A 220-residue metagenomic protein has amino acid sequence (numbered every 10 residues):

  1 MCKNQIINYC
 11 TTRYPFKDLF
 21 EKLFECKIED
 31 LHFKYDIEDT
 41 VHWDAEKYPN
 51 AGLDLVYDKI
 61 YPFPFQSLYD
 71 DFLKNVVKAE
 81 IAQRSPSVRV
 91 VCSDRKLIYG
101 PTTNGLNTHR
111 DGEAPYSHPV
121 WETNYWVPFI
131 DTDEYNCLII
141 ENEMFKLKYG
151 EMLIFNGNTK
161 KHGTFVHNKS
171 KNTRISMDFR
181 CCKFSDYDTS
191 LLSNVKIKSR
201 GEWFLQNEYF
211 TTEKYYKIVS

Functional and structural regions predicted by a protein language model:
M1-V76, I218-S220: N-terminal auxiliary "cap/dimerization" subdomain that precedes the catalytic jelly-roll/cupin core of mononuclear
H42-A114, H118-V120: Signature of the catalytic double-stranded beta-helix
L73-V77, I130, S185: Hydrophobic/aromatic-lined pockets within catalytic cores
P86, Y125, M177-C181: A structural signal for short, well-ordered beta-strand segments
S93-R95, E113, I130-T132, T159-H162 (+1 more regions): Short, solvent-exposed loop/turn segments at secondary-structure junctions
L97, E134-N136, D186-D188: Intrinsically disordered, low-complexity acidic/polar segments
T102-I154, R174: Catalytic core of non-heme Fe(II) oxygenases with the double-stranded beta-helix
E143-S220: Catalytic core of Fe(II)/2-oxoglutarate
